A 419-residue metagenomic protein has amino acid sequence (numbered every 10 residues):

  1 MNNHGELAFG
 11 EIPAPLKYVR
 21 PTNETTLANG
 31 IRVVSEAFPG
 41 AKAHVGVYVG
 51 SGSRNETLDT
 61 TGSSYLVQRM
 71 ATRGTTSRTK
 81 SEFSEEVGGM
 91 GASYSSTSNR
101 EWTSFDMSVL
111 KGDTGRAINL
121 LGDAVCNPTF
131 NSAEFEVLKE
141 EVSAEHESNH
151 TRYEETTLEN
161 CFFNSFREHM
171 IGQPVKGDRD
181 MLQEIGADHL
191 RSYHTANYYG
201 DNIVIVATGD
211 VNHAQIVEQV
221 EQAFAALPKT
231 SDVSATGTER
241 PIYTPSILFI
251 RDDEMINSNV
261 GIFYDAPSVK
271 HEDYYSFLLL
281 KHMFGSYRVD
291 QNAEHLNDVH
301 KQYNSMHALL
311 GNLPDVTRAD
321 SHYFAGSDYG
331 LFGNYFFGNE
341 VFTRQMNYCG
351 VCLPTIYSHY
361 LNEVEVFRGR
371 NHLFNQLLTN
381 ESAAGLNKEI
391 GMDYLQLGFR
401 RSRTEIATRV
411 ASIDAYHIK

Functional and structural regions predicted by a protein language model:
M1-E101, K111-Y199, D210-L331, F337-K419: Mature, solvent-exposed C-terminal subdomains and processed small-chain segments of exported/organellar
S104-S108: Alpha-helical, coiled-coil/dimerization segments enriched in small aliphatic residues
